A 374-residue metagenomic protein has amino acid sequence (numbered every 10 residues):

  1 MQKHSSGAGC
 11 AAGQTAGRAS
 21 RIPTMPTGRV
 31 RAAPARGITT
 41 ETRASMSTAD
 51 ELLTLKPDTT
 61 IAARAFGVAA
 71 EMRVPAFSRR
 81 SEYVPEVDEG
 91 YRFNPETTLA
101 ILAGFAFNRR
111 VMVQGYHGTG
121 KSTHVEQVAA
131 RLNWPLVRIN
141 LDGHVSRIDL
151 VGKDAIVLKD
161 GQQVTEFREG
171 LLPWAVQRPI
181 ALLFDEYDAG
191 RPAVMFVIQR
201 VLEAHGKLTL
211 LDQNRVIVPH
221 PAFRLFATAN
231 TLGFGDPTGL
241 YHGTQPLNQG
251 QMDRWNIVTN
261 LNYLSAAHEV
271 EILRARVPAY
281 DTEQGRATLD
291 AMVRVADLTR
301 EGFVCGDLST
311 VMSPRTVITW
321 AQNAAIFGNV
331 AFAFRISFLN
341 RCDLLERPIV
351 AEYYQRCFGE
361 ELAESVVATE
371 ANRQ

Functional and structural regions predicted by a protein language model:
M1, I22-M25, V30, I38: Short hydrophobic transmembrane-like helices used for membrane targeting/insertion
Q2-H4, Q14: Low-complexity, intrinsically disordered or signal/transmembrane-proximal segments
S5-S6, S20, S45: Serine residues within intrinsically disordered or low-complexity segments
A11-G13, A32: Residue-level detector of structural "landmarks"
R31, T42-R43: Long, low-complexity intrinsically disordered regions enriched in Ser/Thr, Asp/Glu, Pro/Gly
S45-R286, R294: AAA+ P-loop NTPase catalytic core and its hallmark functional loops
S45-S81, T98, S265-A266, V270 (+1 more regions): Alpha-helical lid/collar subdomain of P-loop NTPases
